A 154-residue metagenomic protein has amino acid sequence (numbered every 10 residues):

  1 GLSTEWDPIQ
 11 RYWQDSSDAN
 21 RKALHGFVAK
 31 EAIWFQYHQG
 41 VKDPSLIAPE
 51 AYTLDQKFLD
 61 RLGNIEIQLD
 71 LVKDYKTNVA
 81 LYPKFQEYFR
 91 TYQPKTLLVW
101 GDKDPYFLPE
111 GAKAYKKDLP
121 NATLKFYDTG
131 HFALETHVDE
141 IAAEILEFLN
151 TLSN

Functional and structural regions predicted by a protein language model:
G1-A122, L146, L152-N154: Flexible "cap/lid" subdomain of the alpha/beta-hydrolase fold that forms the substrate-access gate
N121-N154: Catalytic active-site module of serine/aspartate enzymes centered on a nucleophile-bearing elbow/loop
